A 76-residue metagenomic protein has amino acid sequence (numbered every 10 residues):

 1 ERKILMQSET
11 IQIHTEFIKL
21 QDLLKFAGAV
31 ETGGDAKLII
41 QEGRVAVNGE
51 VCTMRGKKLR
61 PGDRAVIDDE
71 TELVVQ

Functional and structural regions predicted by a protein language model:
E1-L5: Short, Lys/Arg-enriched N-terminal segments with co-localized hydrophobic residues within the first ~10-30 amino acids
M6-I18: A detector for short, charged/polar N-terminal pre-domain segments
Q7-E9, G43, D69-T71: Generic structural motif recognizing short loop/turn segments at the entrances and edges of beta-strands
T15, K19-P61: A basic, amphipathic helix-loop patch mediating RNA/tRNA/ribosome contacts
C52-Q76: C-terminal structural segments of small proteins and small subunits
